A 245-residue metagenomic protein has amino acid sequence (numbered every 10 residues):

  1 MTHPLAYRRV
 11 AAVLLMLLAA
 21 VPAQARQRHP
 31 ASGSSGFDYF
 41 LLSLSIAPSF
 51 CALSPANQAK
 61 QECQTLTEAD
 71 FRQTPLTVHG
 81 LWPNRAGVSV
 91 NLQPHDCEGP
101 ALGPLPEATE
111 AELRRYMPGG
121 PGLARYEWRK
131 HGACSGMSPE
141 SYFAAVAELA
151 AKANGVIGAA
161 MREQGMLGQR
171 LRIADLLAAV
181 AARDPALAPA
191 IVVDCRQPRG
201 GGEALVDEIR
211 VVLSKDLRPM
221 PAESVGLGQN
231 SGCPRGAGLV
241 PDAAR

Functional and structural regions predicted by a protein language model:
T2-A11: Bacterial N-terminal signal peptides that target proteins for export
A11-A19: Bacterial N-terminal signal peptides
V21-A25: Sec/Tat signal peptide C-region and signal peptidase I cleavage site
R26-Q27, A31, L105-E110, Y116-R245: C-terminal, well-folded lobe of enzymatic/effector domains
R28-M117: Betabetaalpha-Me/HNH-type nuclease active-site subdomain
